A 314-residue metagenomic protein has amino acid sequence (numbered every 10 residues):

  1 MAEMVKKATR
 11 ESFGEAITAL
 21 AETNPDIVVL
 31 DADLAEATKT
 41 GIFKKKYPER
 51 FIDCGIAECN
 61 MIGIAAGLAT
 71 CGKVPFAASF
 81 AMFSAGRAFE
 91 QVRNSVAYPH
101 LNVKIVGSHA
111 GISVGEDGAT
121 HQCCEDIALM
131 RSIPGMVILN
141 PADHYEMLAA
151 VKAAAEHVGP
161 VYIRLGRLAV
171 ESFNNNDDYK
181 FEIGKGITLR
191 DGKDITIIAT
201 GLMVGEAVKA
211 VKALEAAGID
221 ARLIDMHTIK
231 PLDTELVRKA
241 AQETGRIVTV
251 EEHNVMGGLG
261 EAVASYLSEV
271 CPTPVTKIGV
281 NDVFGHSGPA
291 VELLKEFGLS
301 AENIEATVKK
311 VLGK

Functional and structural regions predicted by a protein language model:
M1-R164, A169: Thiamine diphosphate
E11, T23-D26, L34-K45, V114-G115 (+1 more regions): Thiamine diphosphate
